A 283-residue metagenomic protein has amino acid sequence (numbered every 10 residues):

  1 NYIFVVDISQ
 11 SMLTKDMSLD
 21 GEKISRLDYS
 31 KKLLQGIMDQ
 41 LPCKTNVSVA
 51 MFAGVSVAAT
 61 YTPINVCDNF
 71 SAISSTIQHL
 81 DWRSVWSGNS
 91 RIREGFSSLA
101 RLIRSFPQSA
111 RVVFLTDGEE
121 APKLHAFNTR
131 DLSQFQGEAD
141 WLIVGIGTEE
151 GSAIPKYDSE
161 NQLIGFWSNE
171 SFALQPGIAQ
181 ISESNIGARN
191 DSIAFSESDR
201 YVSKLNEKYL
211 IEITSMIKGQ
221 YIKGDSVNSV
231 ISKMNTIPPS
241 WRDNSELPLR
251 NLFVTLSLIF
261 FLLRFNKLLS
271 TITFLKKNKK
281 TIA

Functional and structural regions predicted by a protein language model:
Y2, M12-V47, N65-F70: …and closely analogous acidic/polar surface helices at protein-protein or active-site interfaces in A-domain-like
D7-S9, V49-G54, L99-I103, Q108-F127 (+2 more regions): DG-centered beta-turn motif at the end of beta-strands
M17-L27, G36, A59-P63, L80-S87 (+2 more regions): Second-shell loop/turn segments in exported
L27, K31-Q35, F70, S74-I77 (+3 more regions): Extracytoplasmic/secreted envelope proteins and their assembly/folding machinery, especially bacterial periplasmic
T45-H79, I92, L102-I103, K233: Short beta-strand-loop
G118-L205: VWA/integrin I-like adhesion module and closely mimicked acidic/polar interface patches used
V202-S232: Extended, hydrophilic extramembrane loops/domains of integral membrane proteins
N235-A283: C-terminal signal-anchor/stop-transfer transmembrane helix together with its immediate cytosolic, Lys/Arg-enriched
